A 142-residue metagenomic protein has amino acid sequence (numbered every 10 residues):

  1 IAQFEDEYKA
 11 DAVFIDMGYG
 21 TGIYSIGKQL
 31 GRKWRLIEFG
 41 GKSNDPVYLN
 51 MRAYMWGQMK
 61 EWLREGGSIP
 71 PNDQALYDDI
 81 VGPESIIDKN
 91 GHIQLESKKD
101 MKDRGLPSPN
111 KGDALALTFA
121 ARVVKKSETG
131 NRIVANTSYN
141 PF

Functional and structural regions predicted by a protein language model:
I1-H92, N136-F142: Mg2+-dependent endonuclease catalytic cores in nucleic-acid-processing enzymes, primarily RNase H-like
Y77, V81-F142: Acidic two-metal-ion nuclease catalytic site recognized across multiple nuclease folds, prominently DnaQ/RNase D-T
